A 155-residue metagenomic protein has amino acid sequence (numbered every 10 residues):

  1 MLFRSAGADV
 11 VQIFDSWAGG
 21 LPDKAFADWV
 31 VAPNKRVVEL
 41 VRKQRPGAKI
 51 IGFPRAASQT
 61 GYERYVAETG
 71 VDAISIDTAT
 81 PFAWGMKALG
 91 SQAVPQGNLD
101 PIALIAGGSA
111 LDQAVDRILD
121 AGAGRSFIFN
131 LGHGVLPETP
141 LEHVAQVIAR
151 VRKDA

Functional and structural regions predicted by a protein language model:
M1-A155: Active-site loop segments of alpha/beta catalytic cores
